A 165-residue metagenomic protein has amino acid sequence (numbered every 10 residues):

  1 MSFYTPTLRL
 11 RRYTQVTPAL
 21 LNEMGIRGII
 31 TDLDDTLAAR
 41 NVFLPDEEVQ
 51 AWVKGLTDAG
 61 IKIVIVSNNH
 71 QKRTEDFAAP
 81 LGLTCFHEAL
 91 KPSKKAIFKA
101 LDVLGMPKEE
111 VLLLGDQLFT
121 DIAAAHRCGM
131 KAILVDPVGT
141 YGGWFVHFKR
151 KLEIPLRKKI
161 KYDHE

Functional and structural regions predicted by a protein language model:
S2-T31, V42-F43, E47-K62, V66-L113 (+1 more regions): Asp-based, Mg2+/Mn2+-dependent phosphohydrolase catalytic module
